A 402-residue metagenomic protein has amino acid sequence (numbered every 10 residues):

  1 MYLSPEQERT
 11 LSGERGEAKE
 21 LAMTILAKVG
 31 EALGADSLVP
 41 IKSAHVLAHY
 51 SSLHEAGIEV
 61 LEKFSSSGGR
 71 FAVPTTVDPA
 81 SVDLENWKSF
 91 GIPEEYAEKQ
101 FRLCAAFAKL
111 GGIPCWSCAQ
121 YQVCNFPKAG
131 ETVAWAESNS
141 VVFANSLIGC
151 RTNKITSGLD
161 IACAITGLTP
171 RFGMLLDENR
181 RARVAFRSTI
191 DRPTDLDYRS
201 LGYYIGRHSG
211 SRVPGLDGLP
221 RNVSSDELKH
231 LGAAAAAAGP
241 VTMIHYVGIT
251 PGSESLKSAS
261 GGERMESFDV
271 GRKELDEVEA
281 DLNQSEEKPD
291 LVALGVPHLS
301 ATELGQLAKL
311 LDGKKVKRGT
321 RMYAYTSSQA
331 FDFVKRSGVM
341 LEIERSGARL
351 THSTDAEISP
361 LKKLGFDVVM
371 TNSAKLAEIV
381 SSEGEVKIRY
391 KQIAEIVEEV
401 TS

Functional and structural regions predicted by a protein language model:
M1-S402: Non-transmembrane, aqueous-exposed alpha-helical and coiled segments at domain scale
